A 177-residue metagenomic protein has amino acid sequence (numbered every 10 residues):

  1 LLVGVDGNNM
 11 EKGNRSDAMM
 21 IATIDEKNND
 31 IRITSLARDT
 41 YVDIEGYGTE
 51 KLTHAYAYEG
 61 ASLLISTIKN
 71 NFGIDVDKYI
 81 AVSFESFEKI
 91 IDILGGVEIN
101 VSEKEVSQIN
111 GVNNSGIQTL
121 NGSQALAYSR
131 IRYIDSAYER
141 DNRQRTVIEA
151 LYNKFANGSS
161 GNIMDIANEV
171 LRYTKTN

Functional and structural regions predicted by a protein language model:
L1-N29: Entry/capping segment at the start of metal-dependent catalytic domains with acidic active-site entry clusters
V3-V5, I24, A37-D39, V82-F84 (+1 more regions): Active-site-proximal beta-strand/loop segments in catalytic clefts of secreted hydrolases
K12, S86-E169, T174: Flexible, polar/acidic helix-loop-strand segments at domain edges
N14-M19, N28-L36, Y47, L63 (+5 more regions): Extracytoplasmic
R32-E59, E103-I117: Flexible, solvent-exposed short loops/turns enriched in glycine
A55-S66, N70: Short HxH-centered metal-ligating active-site micro-motif
N177: Segments of small-molecule ligand-sensing domains
